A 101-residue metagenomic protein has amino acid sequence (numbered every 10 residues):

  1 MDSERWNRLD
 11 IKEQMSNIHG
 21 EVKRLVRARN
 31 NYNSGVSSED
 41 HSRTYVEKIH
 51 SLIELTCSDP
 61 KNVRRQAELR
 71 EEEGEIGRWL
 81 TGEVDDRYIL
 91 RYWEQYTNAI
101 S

Functional and structural regions predicted by a protein language model:
M1-S101: Surface-exposed peri-terminal alpha-helical interaction modules
